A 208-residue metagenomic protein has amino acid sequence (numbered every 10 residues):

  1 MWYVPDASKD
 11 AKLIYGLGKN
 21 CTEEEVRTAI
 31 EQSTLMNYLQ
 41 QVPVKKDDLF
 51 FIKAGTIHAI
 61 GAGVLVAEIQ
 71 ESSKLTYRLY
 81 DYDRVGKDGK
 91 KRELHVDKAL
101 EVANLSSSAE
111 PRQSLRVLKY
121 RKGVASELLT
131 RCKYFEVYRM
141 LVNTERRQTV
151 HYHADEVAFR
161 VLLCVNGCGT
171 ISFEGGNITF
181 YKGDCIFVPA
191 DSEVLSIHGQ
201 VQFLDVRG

Functional and structural regions predicted by a protein language model:
M1-K46, G61-C168, S172-E174, I178 (+2 more regions): Active-site region of the double-stranded beta-helix
T56-A59, S192-L195: Short, charged beta-turn/beta-strand-edge "cap" motif at the junction between a beta-strand and an adjacent loop
T144, A190, G199: Residues on the solvent-exposed faces and adjacent turns of beta-rich solenoids used to engage binding targets
F180-V194: Low-complexity, intrinsically disordered Gly/Pro/Thr-rich segments
V194-G208: Short, basic/aromatic-enriched C-terminal tail that caps enzymatic domains
